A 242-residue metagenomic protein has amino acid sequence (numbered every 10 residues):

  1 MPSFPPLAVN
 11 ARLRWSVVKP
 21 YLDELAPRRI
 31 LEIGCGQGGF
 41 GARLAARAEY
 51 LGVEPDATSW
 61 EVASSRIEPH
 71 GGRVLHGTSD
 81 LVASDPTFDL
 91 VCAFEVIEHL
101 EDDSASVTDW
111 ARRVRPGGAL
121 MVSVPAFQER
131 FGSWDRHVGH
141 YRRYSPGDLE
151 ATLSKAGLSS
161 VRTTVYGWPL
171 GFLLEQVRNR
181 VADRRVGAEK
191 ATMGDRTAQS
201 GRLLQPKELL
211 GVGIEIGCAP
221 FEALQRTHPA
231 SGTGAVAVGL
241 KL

Functional and structural regions predicted by a protein language model:
M1-P86, L90-F94, S104-V107, V165-Y166 (+4 more regions): Conserved N-terminal segment of class I S-adenosyl-L-methionine
E95-H99: A short His-aromatic
L100-S104, V124: A structural helix-start
A105-A119: A short glycine-rich, Lys/Arg-flanked "PGG" loop and its adjoining helix->strand segment in the class I
L120-R142, P146-A151: Short, glycine-/aromatic-enriched active-site segment of Class I SAM-dependent methyltransferases
Q128-R130, G167-L170: Feature marks short, surface-exposed loop/turn motifs that line or immediately flank catalytic pockets and channel
L158-P169: Conserved S-adenosyl-L-methionine
L174-R184: Short, electropositive alpha-helical surface patch
